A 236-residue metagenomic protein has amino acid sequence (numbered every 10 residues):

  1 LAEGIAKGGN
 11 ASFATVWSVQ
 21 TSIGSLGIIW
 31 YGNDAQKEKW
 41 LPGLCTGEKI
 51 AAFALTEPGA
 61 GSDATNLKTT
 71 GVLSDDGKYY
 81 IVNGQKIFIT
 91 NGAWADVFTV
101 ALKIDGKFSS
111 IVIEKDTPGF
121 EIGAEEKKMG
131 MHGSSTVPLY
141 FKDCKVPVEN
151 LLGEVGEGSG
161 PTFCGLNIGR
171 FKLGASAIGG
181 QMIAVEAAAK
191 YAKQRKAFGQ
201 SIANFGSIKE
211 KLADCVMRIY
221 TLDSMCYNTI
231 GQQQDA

Functional and structural regions predicted by a protein language model:
L1-A6, L102-D105, I113-P118, K142-V146: Short Ser/Thr-interspersed hydrophobic loop/turn segments at strand-loop and sheet-helix junctions that line or gate
L1-E38, P42-G47, T90-V97, G169-F171 (+2 more regions): Internal helix-loop-helix
G47-L55: A short, Trp-centered hydrophobic/proline-enriched beta-strand micro-motif
G59-K68: Active-site-adjacent elements of ketosynthase-type condensing enzymes
T69-L73: A structural signal for short hydrophobic beta-strand segments in well-ordered beta-sheet cores
K78-I122: A short core secondary-structure module
E121-D223: Glycine-rich beta->alpha junctions and the first turn(s) of the following alpha-helix
